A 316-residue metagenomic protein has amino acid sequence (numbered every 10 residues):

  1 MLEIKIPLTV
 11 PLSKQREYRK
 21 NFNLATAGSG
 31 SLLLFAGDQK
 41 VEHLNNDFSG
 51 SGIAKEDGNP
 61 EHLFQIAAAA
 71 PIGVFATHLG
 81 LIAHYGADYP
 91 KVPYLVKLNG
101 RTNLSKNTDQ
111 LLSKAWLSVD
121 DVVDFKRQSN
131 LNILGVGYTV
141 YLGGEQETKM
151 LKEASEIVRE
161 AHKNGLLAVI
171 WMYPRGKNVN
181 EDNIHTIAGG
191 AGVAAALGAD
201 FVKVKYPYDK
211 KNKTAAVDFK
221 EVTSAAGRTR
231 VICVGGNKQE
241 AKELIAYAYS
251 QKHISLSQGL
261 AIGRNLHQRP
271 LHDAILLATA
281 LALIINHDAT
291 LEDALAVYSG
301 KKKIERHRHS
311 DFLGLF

Functional and structural regions predicted by a protein language model:
M1-H43, A87-K91, V217, L313-F316: N-terminal amphipathic alpha-helix/helix-capping segment at the start of soluble metabolic enzymes
M1-P7, Q258, L283, A289: Structured C-terminal cap/extension of enzyme domains
S13-F22, N59-L63, L79-L81: Short alpha-helical segments and helix-capping/turn motifs at coil-helix boundaries
L34-A36, I232-V234, G259-I262: Conserved active-site loop/cleft motifs that coordinate metal ions or position small ligands
V41-V74, L81-L104, T108-V231, K242-G259 (+3 more regions): Alpha/beta enzyme core
L79, Y206, G235-G236, R264: Short secondary-structure boundary segments
D209, N237-A241, L266-R269: Short Gly/Pro-enriched loop/turn and capping motifs at secondary-structure junctions
H253-S255, H267-H307, L315: C-terminal helical cap(s) of enzyme catalytic domains, especially alpha/beta-barrels
